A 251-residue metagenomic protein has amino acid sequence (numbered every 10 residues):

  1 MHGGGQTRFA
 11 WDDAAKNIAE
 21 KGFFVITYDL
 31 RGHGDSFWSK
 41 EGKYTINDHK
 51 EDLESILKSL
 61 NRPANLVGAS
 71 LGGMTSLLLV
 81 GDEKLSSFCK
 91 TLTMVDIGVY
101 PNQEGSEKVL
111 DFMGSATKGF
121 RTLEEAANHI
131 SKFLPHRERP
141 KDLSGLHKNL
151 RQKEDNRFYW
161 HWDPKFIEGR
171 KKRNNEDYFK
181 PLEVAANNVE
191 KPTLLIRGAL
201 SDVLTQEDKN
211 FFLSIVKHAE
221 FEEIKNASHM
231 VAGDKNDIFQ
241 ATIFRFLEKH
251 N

Functional and structural regions predicted by a protein language model:
M1-D35: Conserved HGGG/HGGXW glycine-rich cap/lid loop of the alpha/beta-hydrolase fold
G5, L30-G34, G73, V99 (+1 more regions): Alpha/beta-hydrolase active-site loop signature
N47-A64: Conserved acidic catalytic loop of the alpha/beta-hydrolase fold
L60-G105: Conserved hydrolase catalytic core segment
T93, G98-L123: A catalytic-pocket lid/entrance helix-loop region that shapes and gates access to the active site across common
R121-E176: Conserved alpha/beta-hydrolase catalytic His-Asp/Glu region
K153-S214, E220-E223: Conserved serine/cysteine hydrolase catalytic core
I224-Q240: Catalytic histidine-centered segment of alpha/beta-hydrolase-like enzymes
